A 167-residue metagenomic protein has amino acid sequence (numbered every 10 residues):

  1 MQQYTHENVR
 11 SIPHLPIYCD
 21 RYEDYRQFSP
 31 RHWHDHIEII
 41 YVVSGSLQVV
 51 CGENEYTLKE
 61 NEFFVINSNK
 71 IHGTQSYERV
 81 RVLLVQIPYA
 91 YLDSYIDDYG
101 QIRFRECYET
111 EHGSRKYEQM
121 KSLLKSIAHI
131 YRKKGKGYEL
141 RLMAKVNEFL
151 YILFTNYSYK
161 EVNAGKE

Functional and structural regions predicted by a protein language model:
M1-K59, Q101-F104: Generic protein-terminus/edge-of-domain signal
M1-Y18, I71-R132, L150-E161: A hydrophobic/aromatic-rich effector-binding and dimerization subdomain of bacterial HTH-type transcriptional regulators
W33-H36, S114-Y117, M143: Short, solvent-exposed loop/helix junctions and linker helices that flank or host conserved functional motifs
V49, I66, T74: Short beta-strand "wing" residues that participate in macromolecule-binding interfaces
L58-I71: Conserved metal-binding segment of the jelly-roll/cupin
Y131-E148: All-alpha amphipathic helical-bundle segments outside canonical DNA-binding/catalytic cores that form hydrophobic
N163-E167: DNA-binding recognition helix and immediately preceding turn/loop of helix-turn-helix/winged-helix domains
